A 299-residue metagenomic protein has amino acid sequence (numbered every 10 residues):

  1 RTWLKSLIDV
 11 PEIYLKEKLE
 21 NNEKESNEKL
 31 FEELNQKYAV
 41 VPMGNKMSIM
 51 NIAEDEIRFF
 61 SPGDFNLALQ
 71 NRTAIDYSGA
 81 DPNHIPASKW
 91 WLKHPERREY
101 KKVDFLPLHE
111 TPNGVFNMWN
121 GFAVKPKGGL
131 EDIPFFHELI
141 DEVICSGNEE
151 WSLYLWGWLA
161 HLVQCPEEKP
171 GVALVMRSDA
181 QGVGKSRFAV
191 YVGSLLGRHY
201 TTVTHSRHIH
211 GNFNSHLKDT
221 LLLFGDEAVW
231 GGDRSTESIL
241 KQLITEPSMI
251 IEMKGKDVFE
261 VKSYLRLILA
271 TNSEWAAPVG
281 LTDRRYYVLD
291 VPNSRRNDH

Functional and structural regions predicted by a protein language model:
R1-L153, H161, N214-K218: N-terminal nucleic-acid engagement/recognition segments and initiation subdomains in replication, restriction
P107-F224, A228, T236-E237, Y287: P-loop NTPase catalytic core of nucleic-acid-dependent motor ATPases
G197, E237-F259: Conserved catalytic/switch belt of AAA+ P-loop NTPases
N212-K218, E252-A270: AAA+/SF3 P-loop NTPase mechanochemical coupling elements
K218-L221, E246, S263-R266, L281-Y287: Short glycine-/polar-rich loops that comprise or flank the Walker A/P-loop and associated switch/sensor motifs
E227-V229, P247, S273-E274: Conserved Walker B
G231-E237, V279-G280: Conserved ATPase-coupling elements of RecA-like P-loop NTPase cores
P278-R296: A short helix-turn-beta junction within AAA+ P-loop NTPase domains corresponding to the substrate/partner-engaging
